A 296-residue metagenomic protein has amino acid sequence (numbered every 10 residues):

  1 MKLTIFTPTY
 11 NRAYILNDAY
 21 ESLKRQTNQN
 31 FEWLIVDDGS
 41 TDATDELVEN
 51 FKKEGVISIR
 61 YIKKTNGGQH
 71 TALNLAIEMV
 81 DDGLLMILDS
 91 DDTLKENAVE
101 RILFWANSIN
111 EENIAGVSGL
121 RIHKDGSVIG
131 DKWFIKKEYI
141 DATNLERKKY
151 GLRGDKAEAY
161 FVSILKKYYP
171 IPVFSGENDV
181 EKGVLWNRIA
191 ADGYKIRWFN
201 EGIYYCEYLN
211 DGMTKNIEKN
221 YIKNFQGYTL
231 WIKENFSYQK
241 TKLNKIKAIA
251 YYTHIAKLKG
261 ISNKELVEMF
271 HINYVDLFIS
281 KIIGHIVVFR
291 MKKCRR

Functional and structural regions predicted by a protein language model:
N11-R25: Short, well-formed alpha-helical segments that are part of the catalytic scaffolds of diverse glycosyltransferases
S22, D37-L47, D89: A conserved acidic beta->alpha catalytic loop
F31-G39, R60-T65: Short beta-strand/loop segment that forms part of the nucleotide-sugar
K64-V80: Glycine-rich, basic loop-to-helix element that forms the pyrophosphate-binding segment of sugar-nucleotide handling
L85: Short aromatic/hydrophobic "clamp" motif used to bind/position activated sugar donors
N97-D131: Conserved donor NDP-sugar-binding/catalytic core segment of glycosyltransferases
S127-T214: Conserved nucleotide-sugar donor-binding catalytic segment
I203-C206, N216-K242, L266: Catalytic core of nucleotide-sugar-dependent glycosyltransferases
